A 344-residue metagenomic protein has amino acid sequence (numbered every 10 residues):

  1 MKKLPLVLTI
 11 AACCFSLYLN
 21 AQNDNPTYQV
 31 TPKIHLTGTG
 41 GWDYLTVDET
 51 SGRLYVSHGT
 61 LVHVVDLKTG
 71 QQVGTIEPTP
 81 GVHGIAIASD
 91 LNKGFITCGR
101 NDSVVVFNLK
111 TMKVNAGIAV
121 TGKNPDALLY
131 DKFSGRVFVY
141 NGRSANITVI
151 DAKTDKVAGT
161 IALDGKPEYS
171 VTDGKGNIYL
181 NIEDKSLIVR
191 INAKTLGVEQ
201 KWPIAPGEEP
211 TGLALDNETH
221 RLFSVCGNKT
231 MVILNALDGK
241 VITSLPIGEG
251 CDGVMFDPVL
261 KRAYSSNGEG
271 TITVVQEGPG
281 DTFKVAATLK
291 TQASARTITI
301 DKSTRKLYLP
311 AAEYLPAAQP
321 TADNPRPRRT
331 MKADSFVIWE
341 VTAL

Functional and structural regions predicted by a protein language model:
M1-D24: Bacterial Sec-dependent N-terminal signal peptides
A21-L344: Predominantly soluble domains enriched in secretory-pathway, periplasmic, or organellar proteins
